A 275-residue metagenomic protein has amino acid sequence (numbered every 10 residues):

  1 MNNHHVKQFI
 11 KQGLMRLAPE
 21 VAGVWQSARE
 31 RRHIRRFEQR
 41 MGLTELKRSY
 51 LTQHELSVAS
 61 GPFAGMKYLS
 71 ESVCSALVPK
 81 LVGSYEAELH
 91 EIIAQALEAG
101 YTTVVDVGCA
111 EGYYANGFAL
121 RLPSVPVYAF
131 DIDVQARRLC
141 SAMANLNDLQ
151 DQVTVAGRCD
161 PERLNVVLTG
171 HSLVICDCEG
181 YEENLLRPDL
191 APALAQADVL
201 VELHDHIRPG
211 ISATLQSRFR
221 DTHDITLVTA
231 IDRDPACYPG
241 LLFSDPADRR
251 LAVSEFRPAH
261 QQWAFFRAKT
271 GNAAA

Functional and structural regions predicted by a protein language model:
M1-A64: Membrane-proximal basic amphipathic "stem/tether" segments
Q8, Q12-R16, H206-A275: Rossmann-like AdoMet/SAM-dependent catalytic core
T52-A87: Class I SAM-dependent transferase core
G83-G100: Conserved alpha-helix/loop element of class I SAM-dependent methyltransferases that forms part of the SAM/SAH-binding
Y101-A110: Conserved class I S-adenosyl-L-methionine
A110-E111, Y181: Conserved glycine-rich SAM-binding loop
A115-N116: Conserved SAM-dependent methyltransferase scaffold
F130-Y181: S-adenosyl-L-methionine
